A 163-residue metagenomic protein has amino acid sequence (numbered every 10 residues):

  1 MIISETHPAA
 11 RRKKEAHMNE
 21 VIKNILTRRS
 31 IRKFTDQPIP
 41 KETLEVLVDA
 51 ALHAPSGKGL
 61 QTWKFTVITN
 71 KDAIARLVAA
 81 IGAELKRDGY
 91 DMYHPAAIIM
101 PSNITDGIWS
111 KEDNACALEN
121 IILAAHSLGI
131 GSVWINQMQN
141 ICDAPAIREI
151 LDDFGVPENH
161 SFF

Functional and structural regions predicted by a protein language model:
I2-H7, R11-F163: Acidic, surface-exposed loops and disordered segments
